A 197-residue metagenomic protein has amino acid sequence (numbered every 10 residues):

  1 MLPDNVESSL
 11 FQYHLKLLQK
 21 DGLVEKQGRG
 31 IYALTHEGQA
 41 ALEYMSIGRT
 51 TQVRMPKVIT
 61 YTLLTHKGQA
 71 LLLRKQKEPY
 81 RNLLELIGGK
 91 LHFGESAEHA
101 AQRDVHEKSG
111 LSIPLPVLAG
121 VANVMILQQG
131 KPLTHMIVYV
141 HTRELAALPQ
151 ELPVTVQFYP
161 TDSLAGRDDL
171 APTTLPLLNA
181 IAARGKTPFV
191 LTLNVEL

Functional and structural regions predicted by a protein language model:
M1-E7, R81, P149-L197: Nudix hydrolase/Nudix homology domain
N5-Q19: Short amphipathic alpha-helical interaction segments
V6, Q69-E107: Conserved Nudix-box catalytic region and its N-terminal flanking loop in Nudix hydrolases and closely related
Q19-R29: A short, conserved structural fragment
Y32-Y61: Acidic, metal-coordinating catalytic segment for phosphate/diphosphate chemistry, firing primarily on the Nudix
Y61, Q69, T155: Conserved beta-strand and immediately adjacent loop positions that scaffold enzyme active sites
L91-L115, N123-T173: Unchanged
